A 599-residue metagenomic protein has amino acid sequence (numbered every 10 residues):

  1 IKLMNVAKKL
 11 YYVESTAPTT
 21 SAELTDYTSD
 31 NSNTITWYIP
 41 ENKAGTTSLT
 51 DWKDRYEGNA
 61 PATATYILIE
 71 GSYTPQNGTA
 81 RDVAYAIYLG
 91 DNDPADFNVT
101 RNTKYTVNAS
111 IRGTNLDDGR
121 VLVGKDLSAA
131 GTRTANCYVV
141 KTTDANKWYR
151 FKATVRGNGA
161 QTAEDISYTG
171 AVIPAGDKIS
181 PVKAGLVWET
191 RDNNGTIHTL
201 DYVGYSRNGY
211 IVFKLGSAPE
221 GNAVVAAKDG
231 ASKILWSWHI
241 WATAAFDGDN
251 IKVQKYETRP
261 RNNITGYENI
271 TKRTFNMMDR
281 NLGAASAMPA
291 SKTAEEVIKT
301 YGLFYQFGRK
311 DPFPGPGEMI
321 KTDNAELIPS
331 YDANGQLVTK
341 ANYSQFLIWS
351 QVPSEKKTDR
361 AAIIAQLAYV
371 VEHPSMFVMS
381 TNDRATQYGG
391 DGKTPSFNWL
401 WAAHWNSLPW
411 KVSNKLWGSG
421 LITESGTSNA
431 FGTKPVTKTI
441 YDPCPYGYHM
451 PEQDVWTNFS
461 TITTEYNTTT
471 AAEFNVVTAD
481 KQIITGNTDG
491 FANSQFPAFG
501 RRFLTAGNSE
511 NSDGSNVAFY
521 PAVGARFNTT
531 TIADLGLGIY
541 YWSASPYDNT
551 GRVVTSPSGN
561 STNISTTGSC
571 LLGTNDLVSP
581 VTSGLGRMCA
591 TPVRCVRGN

Functional and structural regions predicted by a protein language model:
I1-D96: Tryptophan-paired
T19-S32, T100-N102, A130-R133, V140-N146: Solvent-exposed, conformationally flexible loop/turn segments
G58-A60, D96-N98, V140-K141, K252-K272 (+5 more regions): A general structural signal for short secondary-structure junctions and capping/turn motifs
A60-F97, V107-N108, G113-T114, K214-F246 (+2 more regions): Ser/Thr/Pro-rich, low-complexity mucin-like regions that serve as glycosylated stalks/linkers or repetitive adhesive
S72, G119, K125-K438, S545-Y547 (+2 more regions): Short, compositionally biased
P75-L116, P546, T550-T574: C-terminal structured domain segments
V99, T103-G131, P592-V596: Intrinsically disordered, low-complexity repeat and linker tracts
A284, K357, V370-N599: C-terminal, surface-exposed recognition/capping segments
